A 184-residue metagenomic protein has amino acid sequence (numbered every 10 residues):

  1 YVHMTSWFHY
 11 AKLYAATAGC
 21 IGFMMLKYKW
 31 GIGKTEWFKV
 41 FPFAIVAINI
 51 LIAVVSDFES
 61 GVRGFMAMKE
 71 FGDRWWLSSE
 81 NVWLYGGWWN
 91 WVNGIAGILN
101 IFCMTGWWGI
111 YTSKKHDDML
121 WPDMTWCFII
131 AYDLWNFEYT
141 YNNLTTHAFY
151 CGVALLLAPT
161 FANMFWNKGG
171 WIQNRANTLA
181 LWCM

Functional and structural regions predicted by a protein language model:
Y1-N49: An N-terminal, globular interaction/scaffold subdomain
V40-G170, R175: Generic multipass alpha-helical transmembrane bundles of integral membrane proteins
Q173-C183: C-terminal structured domain segments
